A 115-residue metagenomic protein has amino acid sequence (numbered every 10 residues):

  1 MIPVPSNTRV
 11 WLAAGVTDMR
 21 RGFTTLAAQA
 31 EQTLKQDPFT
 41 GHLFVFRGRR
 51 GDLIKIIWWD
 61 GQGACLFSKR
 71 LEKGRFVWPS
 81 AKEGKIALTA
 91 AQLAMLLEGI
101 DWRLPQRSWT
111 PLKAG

Functional and structural regions predicted by a protein language model:
M1-G115: Polybasic/polar functional segments that serve as interface/processing modules
